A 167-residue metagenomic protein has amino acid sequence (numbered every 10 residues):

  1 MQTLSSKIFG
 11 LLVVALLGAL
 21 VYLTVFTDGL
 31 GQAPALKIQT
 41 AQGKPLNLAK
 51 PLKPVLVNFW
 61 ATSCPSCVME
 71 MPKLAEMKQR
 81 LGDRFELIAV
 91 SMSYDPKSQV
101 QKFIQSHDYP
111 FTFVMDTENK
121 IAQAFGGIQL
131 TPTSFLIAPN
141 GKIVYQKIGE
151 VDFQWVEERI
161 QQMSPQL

Functional and structural regions predicted by a protein language model:
M1-Q39, L167: N-terminal targeting signals for export/organelle localization
A35-V55: A short beta-strand-turn-helix
K53, R84-F85, P110-F111: A generic structural signal for alpha->beta connector loops
K53-V55, F59-S63: Short pre-active-site segment immediately N-terminal to redox-active cysteine/selenocysteine motifs in thiol-based
L56-V57, L87, S134: Hydrophobic beta-strand anchors of alpha/beta hydrolase catalytic cores
T62-M69, L130: C-type cytochrome heme c attachment motif
V68-H107, T117-Q123: Structural microenvironment flanking redox-active thiols in thiol-disulfide oxidoreductases
I104-P110, T117-Q162, L167: Thiol/disulfide oxidoreductase modules built on the thioredoxin-like
